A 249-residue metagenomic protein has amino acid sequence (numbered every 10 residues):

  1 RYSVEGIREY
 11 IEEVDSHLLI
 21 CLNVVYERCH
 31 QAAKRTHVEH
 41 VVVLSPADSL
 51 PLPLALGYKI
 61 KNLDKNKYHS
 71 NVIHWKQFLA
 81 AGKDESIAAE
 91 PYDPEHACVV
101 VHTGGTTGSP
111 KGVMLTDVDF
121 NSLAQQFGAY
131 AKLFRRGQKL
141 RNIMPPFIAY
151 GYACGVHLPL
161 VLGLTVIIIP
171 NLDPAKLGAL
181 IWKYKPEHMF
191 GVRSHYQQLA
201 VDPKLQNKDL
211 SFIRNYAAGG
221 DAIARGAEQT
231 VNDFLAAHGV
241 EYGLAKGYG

Functional and structural regions predicted by a protein language model:
R1-N23, G112-M114, N142, L164-N171 (+1 more regions): Short beta-strand->loop structural element characteristic of the AMP-binding/adenylate-forming
R1-Q77: Structural core segment of the AMP-binding/adenylate-forming
R8, H30, A89, A175-G178 (+1 more regions): Short hydrophobic/charged patches on amphipathic alpha-helices used for structural packing and interfaces
L19, A97, T103-T106, L140 (+6 more regions): Conserved S/T- and glycine-rich ATP-binding loop of Class I adenylate-forming
K65-H102, S109, K132-K139: Conserved pre-ATP/AMP-binding loop-to-beta segment of ANL
C98-S122: Conserved AMP-binding A3 loop
N121-K139, F147-H188, Q198, D202: Conserved AMP-binding/adenylation subdomain of ANL enzymes
E187-G191, A200-G249: Gly/Ser/Thr-rich phosphate-binding loop
